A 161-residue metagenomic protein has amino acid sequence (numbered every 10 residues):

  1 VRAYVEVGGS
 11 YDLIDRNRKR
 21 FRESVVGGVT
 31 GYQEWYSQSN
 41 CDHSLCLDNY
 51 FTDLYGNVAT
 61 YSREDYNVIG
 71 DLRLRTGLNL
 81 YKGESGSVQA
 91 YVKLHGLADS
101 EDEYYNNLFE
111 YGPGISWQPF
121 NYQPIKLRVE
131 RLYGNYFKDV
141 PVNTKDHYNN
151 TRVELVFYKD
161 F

Functional and structural regions predicted by a protein language model:
V1-V25: Outer-membrane beta-barrel channel domains
R2, S37, L47-T52, Y81-A90 (+2 more regions): Repeated loop/turn-to-beta-strand initiation elements of outer-membrane beta-barrel proteins
A3-V7, V25-G27, Y50-G56, V88-L94 (+3 more regions): Membrane-embedded beta-strand positions of outer-membrane beta-barrel proteins
V7-D15, V29-S37, G56-S62, L78-L80 (+4 more regions): Transmembrane beta-strands of outer-membrane beta-barrel pores
N17-E23, S62-G70, D102-F109, V142-N150: Replace "Gram-negative outer membrane beta-barrel proteins" with "bacterial and organellar outer membrane beta-barrel
K19-C46: Surface-exposed beta-loop interaction hotspot
S87-P124: Glycine/small-residue-rich hydrophobic helix-like segments
H147-F161: Outer-membrane beta-barrel "beta-signal"
